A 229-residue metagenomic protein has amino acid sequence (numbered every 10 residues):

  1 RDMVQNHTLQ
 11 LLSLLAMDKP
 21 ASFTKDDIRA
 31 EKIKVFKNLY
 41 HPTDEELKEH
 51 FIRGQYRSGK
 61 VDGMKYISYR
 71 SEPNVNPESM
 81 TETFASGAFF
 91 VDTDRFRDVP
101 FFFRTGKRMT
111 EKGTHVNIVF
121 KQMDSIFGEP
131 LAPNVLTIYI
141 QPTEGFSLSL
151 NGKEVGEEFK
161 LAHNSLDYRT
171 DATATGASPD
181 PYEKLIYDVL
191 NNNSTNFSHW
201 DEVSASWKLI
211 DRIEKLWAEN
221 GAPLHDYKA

Functional and structural regions predicted by a protein language model:
R1-A229: Secretory/organelle targeting and membrane-embedding segments
